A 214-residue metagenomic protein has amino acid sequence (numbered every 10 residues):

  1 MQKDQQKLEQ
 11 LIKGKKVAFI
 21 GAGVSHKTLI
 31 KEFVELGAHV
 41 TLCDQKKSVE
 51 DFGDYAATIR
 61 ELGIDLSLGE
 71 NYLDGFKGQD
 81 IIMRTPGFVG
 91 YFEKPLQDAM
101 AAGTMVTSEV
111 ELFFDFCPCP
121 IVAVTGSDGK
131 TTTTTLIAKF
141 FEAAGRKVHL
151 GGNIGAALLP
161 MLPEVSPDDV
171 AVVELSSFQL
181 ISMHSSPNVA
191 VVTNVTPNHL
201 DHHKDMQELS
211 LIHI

Functional and structural regions predicted by a protein language model:
M1, I212-I214: Accessible peptide chain termini
M1-S108, L112: N-terminal leader/targeting and accessory segments in enzymes
D74-K77, P86-I212: Phosphate-binding loop of NTP-binding sites
